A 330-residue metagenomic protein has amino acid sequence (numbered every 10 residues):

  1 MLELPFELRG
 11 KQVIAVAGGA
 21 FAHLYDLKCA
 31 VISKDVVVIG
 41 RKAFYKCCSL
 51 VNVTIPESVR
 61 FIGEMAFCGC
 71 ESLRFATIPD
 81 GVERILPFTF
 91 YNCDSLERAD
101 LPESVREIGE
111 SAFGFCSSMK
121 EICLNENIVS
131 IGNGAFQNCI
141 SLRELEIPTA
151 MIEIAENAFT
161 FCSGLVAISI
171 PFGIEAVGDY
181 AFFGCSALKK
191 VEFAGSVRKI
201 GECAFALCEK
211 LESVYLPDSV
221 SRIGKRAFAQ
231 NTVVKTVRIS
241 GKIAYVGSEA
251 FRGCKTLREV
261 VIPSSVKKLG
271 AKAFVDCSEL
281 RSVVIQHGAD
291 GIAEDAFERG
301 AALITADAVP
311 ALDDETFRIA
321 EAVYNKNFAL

Functional and structural regions predicted by a protein language model:
M1-I14, Y25-V38, C48-F61, E71-R84 (+10 more regions): Structural signature of tandem-repeat unit edges
G18-A20, R41-A43, G63-C68, L86-T89 (+9 more regions): Consensus positions within tandem repeat domains that build extended binding/scaffold surfaces
